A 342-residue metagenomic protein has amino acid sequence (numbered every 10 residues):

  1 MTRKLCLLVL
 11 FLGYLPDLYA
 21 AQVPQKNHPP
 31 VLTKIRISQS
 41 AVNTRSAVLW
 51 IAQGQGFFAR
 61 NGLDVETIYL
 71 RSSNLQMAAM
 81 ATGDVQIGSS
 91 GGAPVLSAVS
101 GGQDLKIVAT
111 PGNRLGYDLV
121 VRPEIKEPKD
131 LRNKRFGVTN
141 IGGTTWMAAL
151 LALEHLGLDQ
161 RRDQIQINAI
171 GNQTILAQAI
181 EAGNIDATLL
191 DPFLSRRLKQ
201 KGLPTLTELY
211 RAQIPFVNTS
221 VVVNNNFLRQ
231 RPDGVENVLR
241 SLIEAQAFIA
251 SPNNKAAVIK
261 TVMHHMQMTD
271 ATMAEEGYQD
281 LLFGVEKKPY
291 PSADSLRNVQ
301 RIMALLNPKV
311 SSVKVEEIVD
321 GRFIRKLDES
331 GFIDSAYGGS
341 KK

Functional and structural regions predicted by a protein language model:
M1-L32, Y337-K342: Short, low-complexity disordered leader/linker segments with a strong preference for bacterial N-terminal type II
V23-A182, D186-P192, T207-P215: Short, glycine-/small- and polar/acidic-enriched structural segments that line small-molecule recognition paths
A52, F58, A98, L153 (+4 more regions): Hydrophobic alpha-helix position signal
E66-T67, N74, I165-I167, E276-L281 (+1 more regions): Short linear loop/turn motifs
A78-M80, S100-G102, L119-V121, Q200-L203 (+3 more regions): Short secondary-structure transition/capping segments
A93, L156, T174-M266: Pocket-lining segment of extracytoplasmic ligand-binding domains
R229-V313: Secondary-structure end/capping motifs
Q300-K342: Conserved C-terminal helix/tail region of periplasmic/extracytoplasmic solute-binding proteins
